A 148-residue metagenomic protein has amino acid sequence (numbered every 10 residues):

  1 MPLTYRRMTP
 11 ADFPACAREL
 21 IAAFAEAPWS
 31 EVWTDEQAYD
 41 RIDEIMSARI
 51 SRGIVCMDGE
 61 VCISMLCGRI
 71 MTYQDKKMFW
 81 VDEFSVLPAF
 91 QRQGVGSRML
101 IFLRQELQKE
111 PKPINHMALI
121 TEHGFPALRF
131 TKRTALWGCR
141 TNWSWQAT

Functional and structural regions predicted by a protein language model:
P2-R18: A short beta-loop-alpha structural element at the N-terminal edge of CoA-dependent acyl/N-acetyltransferase catalytic
I21-D43, S51: Conserved GNAT-fold acetyl-CoA-binding loop/helix
S51, K76, V81, R140: Short coil/loop residues immediately preceding or within conserved phosphate-binding loops of NTP-utilizing enzyme
V55, V61-I70, W80, S85: Conserved beta-strand in the GNAT
V86, R92-Q105, R133: Conserved acetyl-CoA-binding loop-helix of GNAT-fold acetyltransferases
Q108-E122: Conserved GNAT acetyl-CoA-binding A-motif
A118-I120, K132-T148: Conserved catalytic-core motifs of GNAT/GCN5-like acyltransferases
